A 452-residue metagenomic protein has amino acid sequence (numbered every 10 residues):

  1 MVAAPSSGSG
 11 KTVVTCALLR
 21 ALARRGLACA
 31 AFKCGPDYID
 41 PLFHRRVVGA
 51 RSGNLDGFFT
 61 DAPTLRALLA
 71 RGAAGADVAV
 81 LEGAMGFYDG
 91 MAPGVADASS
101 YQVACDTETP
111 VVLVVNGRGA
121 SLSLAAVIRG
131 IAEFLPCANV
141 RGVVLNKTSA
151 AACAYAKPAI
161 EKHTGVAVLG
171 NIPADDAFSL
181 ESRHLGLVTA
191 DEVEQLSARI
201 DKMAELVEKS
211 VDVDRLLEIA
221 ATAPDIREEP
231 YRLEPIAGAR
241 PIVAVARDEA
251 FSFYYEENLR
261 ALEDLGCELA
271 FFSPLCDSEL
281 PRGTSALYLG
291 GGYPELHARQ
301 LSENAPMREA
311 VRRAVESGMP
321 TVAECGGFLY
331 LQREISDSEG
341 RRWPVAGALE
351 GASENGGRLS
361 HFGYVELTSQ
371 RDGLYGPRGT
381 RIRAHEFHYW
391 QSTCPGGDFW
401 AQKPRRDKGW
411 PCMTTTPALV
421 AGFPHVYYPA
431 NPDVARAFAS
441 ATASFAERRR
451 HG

Functional and structural regions predicted by a protein language model:
M1, V80-E82, V112, V144 (+3 more regions): Structural motif
M1-V13, L19-T107, V115-G142, A150-A154: ATP-dependent carboxylate-amine ligase catalytic core
K33-C34, V168-D176, E268-C276: Beta-strand->loop->alpha-helix junctions that form or flank phosphate-binding loops in nucleotide-handling enzymes
A104, K209, I236-A239, F251-E263 (+3 more regions): C-terminal and late-domain segments of enzyme folds
T109, V166, E316-P320: A short helix->loop->beta-strand "cap" motif at the edges of active sites that frequently abuts
S121-P235: Internal gly/pro-rich beta-alpha loop/helix module that stabilizes soluble enzyme cofactors or their anionic handles
A239-A305, E309-E316: Phosphate-binding active sites in nucleotide-utilizing proteins
P294-G373: Cysteine-nucleophile active-site neighborhood
